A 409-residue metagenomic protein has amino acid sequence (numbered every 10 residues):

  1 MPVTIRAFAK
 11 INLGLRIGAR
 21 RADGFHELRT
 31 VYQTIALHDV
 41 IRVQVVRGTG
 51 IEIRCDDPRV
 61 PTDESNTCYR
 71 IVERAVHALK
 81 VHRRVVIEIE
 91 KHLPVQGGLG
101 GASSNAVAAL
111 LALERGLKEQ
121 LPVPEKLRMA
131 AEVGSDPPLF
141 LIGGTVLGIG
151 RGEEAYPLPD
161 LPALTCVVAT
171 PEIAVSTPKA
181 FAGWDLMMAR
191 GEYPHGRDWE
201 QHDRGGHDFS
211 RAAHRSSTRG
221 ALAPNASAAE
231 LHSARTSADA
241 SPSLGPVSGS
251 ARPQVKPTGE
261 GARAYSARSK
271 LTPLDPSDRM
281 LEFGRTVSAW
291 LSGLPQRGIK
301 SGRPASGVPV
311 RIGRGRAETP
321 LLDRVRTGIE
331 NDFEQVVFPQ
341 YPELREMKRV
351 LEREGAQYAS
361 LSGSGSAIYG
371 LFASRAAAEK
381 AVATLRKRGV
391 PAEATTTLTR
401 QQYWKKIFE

Functional and structural regions predicted by a protein language model:
M1-G97, E114-P124, L161, T170-T177 (+5 more regions): ATP-binding N-lobe of GHMP and related small-molecule kinases
P2-V3, Y156-G205, F209-H214, T218-H232 (+2 more regions): C-terminal nucleotide
R16, Q44, F140-G143, L147-R151 (+2 more regions): Short beta-strand-to-turn element immediately C-terminal to the catalytic PLP-Schiff-base lysine in fold type I
R47-P61, A109, T319-E330: Short, basic/glycine-rich phosphate-binding loops at helix/coil junctions that contact nucleotide phosphates
P58, P124-I142, V382-L398: Short, conserved aromatic-histidine micro-motifs
P61, E88-L117, G134-S135, Q357-F372: Glycine/serine-rich anion-binding loops at beta->alpha junctions that coordinate negatively charged ligand groups
E119-F181, A359: Alpha/beta catalytic cores of group-transfer enzymes, especially the acyltransferase/condensing modules of polyketide
